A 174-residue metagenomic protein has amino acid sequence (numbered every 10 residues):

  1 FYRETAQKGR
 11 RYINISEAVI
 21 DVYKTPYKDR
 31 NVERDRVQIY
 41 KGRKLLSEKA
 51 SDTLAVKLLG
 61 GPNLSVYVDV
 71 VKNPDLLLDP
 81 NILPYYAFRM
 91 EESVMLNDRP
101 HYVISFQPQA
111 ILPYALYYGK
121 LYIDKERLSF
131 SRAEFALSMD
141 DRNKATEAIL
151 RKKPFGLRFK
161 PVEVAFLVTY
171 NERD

Functional and structural regions predicted by a protein language model:
F1-Y85, N97-P100, L150, P154-D174: Surface-exposed, low-complexity/disordered segments and acidic/polar micro-motifs at processing/linker regions
D75-L77, R89-E91, H101-D174: Gly/Pro-enriched, hydrophobic low-complexity segments that function as extracytoplasmic propeptides/linkers
